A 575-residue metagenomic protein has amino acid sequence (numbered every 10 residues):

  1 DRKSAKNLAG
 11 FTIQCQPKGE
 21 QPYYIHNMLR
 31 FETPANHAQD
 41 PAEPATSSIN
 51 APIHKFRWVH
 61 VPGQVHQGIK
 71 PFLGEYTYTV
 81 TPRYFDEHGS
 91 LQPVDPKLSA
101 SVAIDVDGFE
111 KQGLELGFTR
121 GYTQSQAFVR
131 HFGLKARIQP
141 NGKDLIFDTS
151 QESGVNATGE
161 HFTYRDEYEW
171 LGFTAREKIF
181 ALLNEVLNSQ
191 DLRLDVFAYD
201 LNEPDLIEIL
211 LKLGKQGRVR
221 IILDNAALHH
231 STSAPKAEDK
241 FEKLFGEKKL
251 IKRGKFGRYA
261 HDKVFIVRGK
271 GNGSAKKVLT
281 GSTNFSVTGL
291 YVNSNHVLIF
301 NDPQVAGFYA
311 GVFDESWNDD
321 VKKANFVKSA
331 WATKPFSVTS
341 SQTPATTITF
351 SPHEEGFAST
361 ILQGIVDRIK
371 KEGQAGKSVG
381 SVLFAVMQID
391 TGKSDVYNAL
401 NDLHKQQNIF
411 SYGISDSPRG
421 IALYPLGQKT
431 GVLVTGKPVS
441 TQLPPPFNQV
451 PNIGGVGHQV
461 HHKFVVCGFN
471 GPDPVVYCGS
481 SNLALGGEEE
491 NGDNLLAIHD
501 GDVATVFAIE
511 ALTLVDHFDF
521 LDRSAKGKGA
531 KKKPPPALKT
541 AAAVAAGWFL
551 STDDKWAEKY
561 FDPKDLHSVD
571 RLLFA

Functional and structural regions predicted by a protein language model:
D1-F162, F180, N188, L192 (+6 more regions): PLD/PLD-like phosphodiesterase catalytic module centered on the HKD motif
I146-F173, T339-G356: Acidic/glycine-enriched edge-of-secondary-structure segments
L171-L182, F197-A198: N-terminal carbohydrate-binding/catalytic regions of secreted carbohydrate-active enzymes
G172-R176, E203, E355-A358, G457: A conditional alpha-helix N-cap/helix-loop micro-motif detector
K178-A181, D205, T360-I361: Well-ordered alpha-helical segments embedded in enzymatic catalytic cores
Y199-E203, Q388-T391: Gly/Ser/Thr-rich loops at beta-strand to alpha-helix junctions that form or flank small-molecule/cofactor-binding
F313-D314, F326-V327: Extended catalytic-interface subdomain
S329-G413, R419-A422: Beta-propeller domains
